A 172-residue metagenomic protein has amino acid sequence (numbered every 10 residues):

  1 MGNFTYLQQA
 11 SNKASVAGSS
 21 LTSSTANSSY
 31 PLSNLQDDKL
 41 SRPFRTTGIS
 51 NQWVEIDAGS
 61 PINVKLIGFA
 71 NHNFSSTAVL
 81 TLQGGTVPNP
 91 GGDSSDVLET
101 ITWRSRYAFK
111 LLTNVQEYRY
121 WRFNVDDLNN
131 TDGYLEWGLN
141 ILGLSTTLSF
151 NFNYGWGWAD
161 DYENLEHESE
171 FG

Functional and structural regions predicted by a protein language model:
M1-G59, S145-G172: Disordered, acidic Ser/Thr/Pro-rich linker "stalks" and the adjacent N-terminal cap of the next globular domain
N51-I62, D96-L139: Beta-sandwich interaction modules
Q52-V54, K65, A78-L80: Short beta-strand/loop motifs in extracellular/secreted proteins, especially within beta-sandwich accessory domains
I62-F74: A short beta-strand element within beta-rich, extracytoplasmic domains of secreted/secretory-pathway proteins
I67, L139-L142: Extracellular beta-strand elements of beta-rich domains used for carbohydrate recognition/degradation or cell-matrix
S75-P88: Short, surface-exposed beta-strand/strand-loop-strand elements in extracellular ectodomains
P90-D96: Trp- and S/T/G-rich repeat-edge/linker motifs of beta-rich repeat architectures
